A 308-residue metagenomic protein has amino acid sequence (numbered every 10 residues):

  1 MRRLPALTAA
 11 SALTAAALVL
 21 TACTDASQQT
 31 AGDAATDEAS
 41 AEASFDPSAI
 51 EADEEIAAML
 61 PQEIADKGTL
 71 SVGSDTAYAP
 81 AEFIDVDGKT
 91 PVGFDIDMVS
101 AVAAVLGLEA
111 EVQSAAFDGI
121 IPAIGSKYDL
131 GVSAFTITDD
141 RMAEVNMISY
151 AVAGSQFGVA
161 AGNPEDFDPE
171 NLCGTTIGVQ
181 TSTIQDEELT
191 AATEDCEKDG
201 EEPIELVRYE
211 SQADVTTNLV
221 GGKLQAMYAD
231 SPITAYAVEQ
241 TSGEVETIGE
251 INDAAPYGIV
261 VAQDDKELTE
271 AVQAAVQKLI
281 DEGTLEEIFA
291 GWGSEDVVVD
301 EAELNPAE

Functional and structural regions predicted by a protein language model:
A17-A22: C-terminal motif of bacterial Sec signal peptides marking the signal peptidase cleavage site
T24-S27: Bacterial signal peptide processing site
A34-G131: Extracytoplasmic small-molecule ligand-binding "clamshell" domains of the periplasmic binding protein/Venus flytrap
A43-Q62, I184-L206, Q277-E308: Ligand-binding clefts/hinges and TM-proximal coupling segments of bilobed small-molecule sensing domains
P91-A104, F135-I137, Q156-S211, A226 (+1 more regions): Bilobed "Venus flytrap"/periplasmic-binding protein-like clamshell domains and structurally analogous long
E109-N171: Acidic, polar ligand-binding/catalytic clefts
F135-M142, T190-A191, G221, Q225-D253: A ligand-binding cleft/hinge motif common to bilobed small-molecule-binding domains
V152-V159, A235, E239-Q277, E295-E308: Periplasmic-binding protein-like
